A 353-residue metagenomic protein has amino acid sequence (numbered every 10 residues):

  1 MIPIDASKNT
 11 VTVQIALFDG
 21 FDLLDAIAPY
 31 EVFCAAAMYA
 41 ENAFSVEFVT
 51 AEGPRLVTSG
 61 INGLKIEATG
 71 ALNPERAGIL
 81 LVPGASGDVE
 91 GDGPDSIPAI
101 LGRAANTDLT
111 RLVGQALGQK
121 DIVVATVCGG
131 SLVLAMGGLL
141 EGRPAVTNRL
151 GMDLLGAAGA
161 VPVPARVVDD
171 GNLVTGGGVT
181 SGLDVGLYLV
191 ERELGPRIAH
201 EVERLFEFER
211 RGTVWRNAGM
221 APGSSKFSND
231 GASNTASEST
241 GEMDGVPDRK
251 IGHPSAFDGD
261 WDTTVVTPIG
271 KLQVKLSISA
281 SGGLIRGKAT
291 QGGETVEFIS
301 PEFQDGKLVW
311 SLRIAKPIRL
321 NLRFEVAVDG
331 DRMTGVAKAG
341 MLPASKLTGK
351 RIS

Functional and structural regions predicted by a protein language model:
M1-V124, L132-M136, P162-V163, L187-G252: Extended, subdomain-level signal for the structured scaffold at the beginning of enzyme domains
V124-A125, V146, V163, V174: Structural detector of well-ordered beta-strand residues that form the stable sheet scaffold of enzyme domains
L140-A165: A conserved active-site-flanking secondary-structure segment within enzyme catalytic domains
P164-G177, E207-F208: Conserved Rossmann-fold dehydrogenase catalytic segment
G178-G182: Short acidic alpha-helix initiation/capping motifs at coil-to-helix transition points, especially at protein N-termini
G245-D329, T334-S353: Central antiparallel beta-sheet cores of small beta-barrel/beta-sandwich binding domains
